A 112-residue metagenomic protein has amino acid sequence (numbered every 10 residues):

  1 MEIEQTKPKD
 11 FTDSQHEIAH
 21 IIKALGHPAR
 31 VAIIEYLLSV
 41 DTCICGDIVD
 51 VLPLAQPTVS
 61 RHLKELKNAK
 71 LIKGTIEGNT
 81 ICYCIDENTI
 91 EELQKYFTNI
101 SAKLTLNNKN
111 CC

Functional and structural regions predicted by a protein language model:
M1-E17, L38-S39, E87-C112: Amphipathic alpha-helical dimerization/coiled-coil segments that flank or bridge DNA-binding/regulatory modules
T12-A55, E77-T89: N-terminal helix-turn-helix DNA-binding core of bacterial DNA-binding proteins
L63-K64: Short, hydrophobic-biased segments on the C-terminal half of alpha helices that form "recognition helices"
K70: Glycine-centered, phosphate/nucleic-acid-interacting loop/turn motifs that mediate DNA/RNA or nucleotide
G74: Short beta-strand "wing" residues that participate in macromolecule-binding interfaces
